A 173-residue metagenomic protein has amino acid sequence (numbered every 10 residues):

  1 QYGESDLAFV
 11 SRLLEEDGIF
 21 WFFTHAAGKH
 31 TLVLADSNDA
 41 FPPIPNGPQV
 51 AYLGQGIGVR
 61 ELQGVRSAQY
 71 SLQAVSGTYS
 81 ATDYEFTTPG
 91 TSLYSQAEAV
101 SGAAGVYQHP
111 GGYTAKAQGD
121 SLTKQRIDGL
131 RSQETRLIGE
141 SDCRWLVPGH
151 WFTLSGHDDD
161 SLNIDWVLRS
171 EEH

Functional and structural regions predicted by a protein language model:
Q1-E172: Amphipathic alpha-helical and helix-coil boundary elements used as assembly and membrane-proximal scaffolds
